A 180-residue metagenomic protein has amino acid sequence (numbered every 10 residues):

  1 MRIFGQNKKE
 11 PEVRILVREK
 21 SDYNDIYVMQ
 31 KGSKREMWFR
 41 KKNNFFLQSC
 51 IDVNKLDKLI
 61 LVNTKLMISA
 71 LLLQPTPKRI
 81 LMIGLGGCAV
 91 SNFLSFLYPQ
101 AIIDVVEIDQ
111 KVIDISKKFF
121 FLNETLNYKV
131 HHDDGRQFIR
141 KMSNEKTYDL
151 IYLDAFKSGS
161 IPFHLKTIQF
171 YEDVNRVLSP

Functional and structural regions predicted by a protein language model:
M1-K65, S69-T76, F96: Rossmann-like AdoMet
Q30, L56-P180: The AdoMet/dcAdoMet-binding core of the Class I SAM-like
